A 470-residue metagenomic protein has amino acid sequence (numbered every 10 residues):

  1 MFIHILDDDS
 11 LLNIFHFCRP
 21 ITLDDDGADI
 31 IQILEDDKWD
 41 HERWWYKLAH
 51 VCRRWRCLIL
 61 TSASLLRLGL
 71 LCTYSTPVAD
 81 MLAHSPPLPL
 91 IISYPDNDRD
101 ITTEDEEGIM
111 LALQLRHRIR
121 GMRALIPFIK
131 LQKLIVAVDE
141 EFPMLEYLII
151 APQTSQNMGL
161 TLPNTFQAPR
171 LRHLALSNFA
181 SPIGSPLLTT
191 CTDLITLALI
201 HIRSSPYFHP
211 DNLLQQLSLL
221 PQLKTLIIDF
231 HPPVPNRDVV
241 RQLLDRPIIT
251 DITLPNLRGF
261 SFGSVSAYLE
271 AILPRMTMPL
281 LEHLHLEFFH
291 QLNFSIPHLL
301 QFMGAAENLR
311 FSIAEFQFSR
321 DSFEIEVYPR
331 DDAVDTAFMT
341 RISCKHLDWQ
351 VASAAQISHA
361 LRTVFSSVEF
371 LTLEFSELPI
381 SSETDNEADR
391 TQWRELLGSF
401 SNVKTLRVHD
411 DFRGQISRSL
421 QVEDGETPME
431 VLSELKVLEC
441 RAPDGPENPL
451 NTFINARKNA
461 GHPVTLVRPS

Functional and structural regions predicted by a protein language model:
M1-S470: Leucine-rich repeat
